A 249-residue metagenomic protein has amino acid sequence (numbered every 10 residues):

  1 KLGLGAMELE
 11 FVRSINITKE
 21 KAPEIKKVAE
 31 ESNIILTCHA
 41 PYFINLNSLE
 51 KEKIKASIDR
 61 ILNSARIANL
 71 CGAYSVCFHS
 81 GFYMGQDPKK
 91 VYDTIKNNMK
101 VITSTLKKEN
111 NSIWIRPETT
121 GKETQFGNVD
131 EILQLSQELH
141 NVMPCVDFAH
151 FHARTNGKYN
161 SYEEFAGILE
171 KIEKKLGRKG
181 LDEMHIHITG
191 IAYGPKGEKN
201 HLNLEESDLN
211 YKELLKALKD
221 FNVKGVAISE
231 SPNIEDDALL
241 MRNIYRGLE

Functional and structural regions predicted by a protein language model:
K1-G3, N16-T37, S64-G72, T103-N110 (+3 more regions): Acidic (Asp/Glu)-rich catalytic clusters
K1-G3, S32, Y74, Y92 (+6 more regions): A structural signal for the main folded, soluble domain(s) of proteins
M7-L9, L36-A40, V76-F78, I115-P117 (+3 more regions): Hydrophobic faces of well-ordered beta-strands that scaffold small-molecule active sites in alpha/beta enzyme cores
E10-K21, N45-S48, Y83-Q86, K122-G127 (+2 more regions): Acidic-and-aromatic substrate-binding clefts and catalytic sites of carbohydrate-active enzymes
A22-K26, I61, A65, K96-T103 (+4 more regions): Generic structural signal for well-ordered alpha-helices, preferentially at hydrophobic/aromatic core positions
E30, N47-V146: Active-site acidic/histidine proton-transfer and metal-coordination neighborhood in alpha/beta enzyme cores
V101-G197: Acidic/histidine-rich catalytic cores of soluble enzymes
E235-E249: C-terminal helical cap(s) of enzyme catalytic domains, especially alpha/beta-barrels
